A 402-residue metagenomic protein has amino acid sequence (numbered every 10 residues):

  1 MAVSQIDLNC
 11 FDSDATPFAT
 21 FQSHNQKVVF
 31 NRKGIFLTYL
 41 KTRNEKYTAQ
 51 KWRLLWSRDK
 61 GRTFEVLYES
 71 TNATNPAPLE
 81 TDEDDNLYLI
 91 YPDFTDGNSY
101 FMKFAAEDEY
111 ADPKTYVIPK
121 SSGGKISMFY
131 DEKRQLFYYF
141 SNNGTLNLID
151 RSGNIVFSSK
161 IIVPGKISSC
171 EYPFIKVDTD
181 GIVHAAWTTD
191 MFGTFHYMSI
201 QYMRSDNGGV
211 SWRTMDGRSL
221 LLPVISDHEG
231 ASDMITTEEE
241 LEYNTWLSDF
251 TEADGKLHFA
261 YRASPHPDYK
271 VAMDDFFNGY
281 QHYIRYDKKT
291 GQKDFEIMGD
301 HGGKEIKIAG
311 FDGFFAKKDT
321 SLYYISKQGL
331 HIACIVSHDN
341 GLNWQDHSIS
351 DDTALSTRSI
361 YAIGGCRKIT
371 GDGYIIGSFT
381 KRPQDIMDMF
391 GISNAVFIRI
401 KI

Functional and structural regions predicted by a protein language model:
M1-I402: Extracellular, repeat-based ectodomains that mediate carbohydrate processing or recognition
